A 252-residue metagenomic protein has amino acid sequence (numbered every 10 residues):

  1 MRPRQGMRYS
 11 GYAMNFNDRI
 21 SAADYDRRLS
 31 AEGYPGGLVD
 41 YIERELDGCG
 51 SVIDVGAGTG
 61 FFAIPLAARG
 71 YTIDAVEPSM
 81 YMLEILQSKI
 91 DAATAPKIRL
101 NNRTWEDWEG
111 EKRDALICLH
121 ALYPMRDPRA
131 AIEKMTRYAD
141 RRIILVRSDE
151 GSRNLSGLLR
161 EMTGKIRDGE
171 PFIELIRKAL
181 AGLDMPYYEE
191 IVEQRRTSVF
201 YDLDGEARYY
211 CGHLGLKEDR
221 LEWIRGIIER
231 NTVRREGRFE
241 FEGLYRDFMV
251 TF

Functional and structural regions predicted by a protein language model:
M1-D47: Conserved class I S-adenosyl-L-methionine
C49-G58: Conserved class I S-adenosyl-L-methionine
T59-I98, R103-E106: Class I SAM-dependent methyltransferase SAM/SAH-binding core
A115-D127: A short SAM/SAH-binding and catalytic strip from SAM-dependent methyltransferases
D140-E150: Conserved beta-strand signature within the Rossmann-like core of class I S-adenosyl-L-methionine
S148-R167: Short, glycine-/aromatic-enriched active-site segment of Class I SAM-dependent methyltransferases
G169-D184: Short alpha-helix
Y188-F252: Conserved Class I S-adenosyl-L-methionine
